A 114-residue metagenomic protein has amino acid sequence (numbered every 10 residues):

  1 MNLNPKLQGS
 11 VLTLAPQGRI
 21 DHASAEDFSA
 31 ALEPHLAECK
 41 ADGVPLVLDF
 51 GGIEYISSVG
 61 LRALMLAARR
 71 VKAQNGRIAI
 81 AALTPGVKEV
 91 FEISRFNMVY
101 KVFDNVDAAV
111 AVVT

Functional and structural regions predicted by a protein language model:
M1-A15: Short beta-strand/loop segment at the start of cytosolic alpha/beta domains
K6, A81, F103: General small-molecule cofactor/ligand-binding pocket signal
L7, R69-A73, A111: Charged/polar positions on well-ordered alpha helices
Q8, G51, D107: Conserved catalytic submotifs in the C-terminal HATPase_c
H22-Y100: Amphipathic alpha-helical interaction surfaces in cytosolic regulatory modules
K101-T114: A charged, well-structured terminal subsegment
